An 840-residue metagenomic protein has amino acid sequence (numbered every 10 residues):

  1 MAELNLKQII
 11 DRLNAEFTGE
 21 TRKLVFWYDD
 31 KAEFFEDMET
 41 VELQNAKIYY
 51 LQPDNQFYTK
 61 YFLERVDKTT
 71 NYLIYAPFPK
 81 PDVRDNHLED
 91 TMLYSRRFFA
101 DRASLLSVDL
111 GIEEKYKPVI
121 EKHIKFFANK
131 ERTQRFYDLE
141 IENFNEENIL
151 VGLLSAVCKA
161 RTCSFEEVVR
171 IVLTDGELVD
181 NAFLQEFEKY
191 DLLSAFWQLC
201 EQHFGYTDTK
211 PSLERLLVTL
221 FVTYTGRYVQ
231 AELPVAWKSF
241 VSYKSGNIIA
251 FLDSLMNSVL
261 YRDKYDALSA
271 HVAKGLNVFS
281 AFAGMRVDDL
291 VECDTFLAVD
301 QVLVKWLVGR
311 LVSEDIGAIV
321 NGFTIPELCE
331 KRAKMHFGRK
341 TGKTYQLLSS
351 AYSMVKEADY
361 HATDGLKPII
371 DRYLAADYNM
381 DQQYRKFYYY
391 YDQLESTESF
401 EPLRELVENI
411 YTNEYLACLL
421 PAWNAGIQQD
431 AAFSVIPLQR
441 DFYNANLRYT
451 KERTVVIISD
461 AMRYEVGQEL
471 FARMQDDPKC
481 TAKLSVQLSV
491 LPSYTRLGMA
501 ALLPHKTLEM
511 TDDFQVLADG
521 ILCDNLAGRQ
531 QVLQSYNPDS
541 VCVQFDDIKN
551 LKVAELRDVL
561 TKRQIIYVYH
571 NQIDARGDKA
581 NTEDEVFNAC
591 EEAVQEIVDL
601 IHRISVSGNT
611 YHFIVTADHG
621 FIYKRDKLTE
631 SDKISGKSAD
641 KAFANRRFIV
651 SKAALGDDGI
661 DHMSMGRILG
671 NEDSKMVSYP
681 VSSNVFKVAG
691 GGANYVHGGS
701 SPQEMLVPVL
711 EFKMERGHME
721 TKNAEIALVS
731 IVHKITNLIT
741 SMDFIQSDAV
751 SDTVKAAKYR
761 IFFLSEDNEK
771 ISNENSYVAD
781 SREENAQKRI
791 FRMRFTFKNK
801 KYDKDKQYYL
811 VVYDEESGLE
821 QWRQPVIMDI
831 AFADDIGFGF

Functional and structural regions predicted by a protein language model:
M1-T454, R463-F613, A617-F840: …; additionally, a secondary subgroup of soluble metalloenzymes is captured
I457: Beta1/beta-strand and adjacent pyrophosphate-binding region of the FAD-binding site in flavoprotein oxidoreductases
D460: Ligand-binding pocket scaffold of soluble enzyme catalytic domains
